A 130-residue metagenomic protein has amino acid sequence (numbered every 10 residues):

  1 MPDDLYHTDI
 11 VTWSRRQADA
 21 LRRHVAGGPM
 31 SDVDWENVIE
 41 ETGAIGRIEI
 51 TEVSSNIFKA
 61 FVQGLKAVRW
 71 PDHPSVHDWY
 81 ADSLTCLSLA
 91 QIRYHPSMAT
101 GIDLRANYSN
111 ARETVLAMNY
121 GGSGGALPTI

Functional and structural regions predicted by a protein language model:
M1-I130: Surface/interface-facing alpha-helical segments and adjacent flexible terminal/loop regions used for partner/assembly
